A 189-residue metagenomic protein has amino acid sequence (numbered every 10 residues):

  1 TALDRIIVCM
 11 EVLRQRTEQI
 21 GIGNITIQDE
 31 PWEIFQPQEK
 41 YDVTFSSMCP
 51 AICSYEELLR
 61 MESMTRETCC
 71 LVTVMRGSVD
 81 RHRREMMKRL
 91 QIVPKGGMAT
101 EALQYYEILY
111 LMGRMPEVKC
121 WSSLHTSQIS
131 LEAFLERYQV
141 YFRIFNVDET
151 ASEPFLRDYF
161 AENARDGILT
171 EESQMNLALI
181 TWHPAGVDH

Functional and structural regions predicted by a protein language model:
T1-E33: Class I SAM-dependent methyltransferase SAM/SAH-binding core
I34-E39: Short conserved loop adjoining the S-adenosyl-L-methionine
F45: A conserved beta-strand element that flanks and buttresses the S-adenosyl-L-methionine
P50-M64: A short, conserved alpha-helix within the catalytic core of class I
R66-V79: Conserved beta-strand signature within the Rossmann-like core of class I S-adenosyl-L-methionine
R84-E101: Conserved Class I S-adenosyl-L-methionine
G97-G113, E117-K119: Short alpha-helix
M112, E117-H189: Conserved Class I S-adenosyl-L-methionine
